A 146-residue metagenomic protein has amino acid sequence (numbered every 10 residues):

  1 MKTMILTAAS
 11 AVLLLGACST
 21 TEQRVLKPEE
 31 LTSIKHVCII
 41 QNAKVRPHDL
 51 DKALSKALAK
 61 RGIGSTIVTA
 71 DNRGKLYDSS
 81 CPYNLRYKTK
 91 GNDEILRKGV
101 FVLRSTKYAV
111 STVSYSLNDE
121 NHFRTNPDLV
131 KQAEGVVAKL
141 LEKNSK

Functional and structural regions predicted by a protein language model:
I5-A8, L15-G64, K146: A structural "domain/chain start" motif
S19-E29, G64, T112-K146: C-terminal/domain-edge helix-coil "capping" segments
D51, S55, K98, V130-V137: Extracytoplasmic/secreted envelope proteins and their assembly/folding machinery, especially bacterial periplasmic
R61-P127, K131: Surface-exposed short loop/turn segments
